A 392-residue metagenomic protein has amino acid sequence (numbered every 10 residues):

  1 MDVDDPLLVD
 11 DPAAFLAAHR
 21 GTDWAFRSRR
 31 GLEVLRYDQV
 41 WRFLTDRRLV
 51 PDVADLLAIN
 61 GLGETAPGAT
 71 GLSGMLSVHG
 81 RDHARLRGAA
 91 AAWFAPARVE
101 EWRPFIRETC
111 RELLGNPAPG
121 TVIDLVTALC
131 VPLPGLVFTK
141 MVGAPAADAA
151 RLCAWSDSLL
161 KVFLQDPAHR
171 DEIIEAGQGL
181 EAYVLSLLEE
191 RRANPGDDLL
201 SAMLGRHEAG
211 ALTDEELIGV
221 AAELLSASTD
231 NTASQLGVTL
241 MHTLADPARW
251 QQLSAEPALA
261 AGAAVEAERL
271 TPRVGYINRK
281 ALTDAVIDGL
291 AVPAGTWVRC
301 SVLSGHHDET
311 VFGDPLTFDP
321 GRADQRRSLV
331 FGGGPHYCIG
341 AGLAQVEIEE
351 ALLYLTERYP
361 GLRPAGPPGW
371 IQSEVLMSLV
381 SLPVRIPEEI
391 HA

Functional and structural regions predicted by a protein language model:
M1-A392: Cytochrome P450
